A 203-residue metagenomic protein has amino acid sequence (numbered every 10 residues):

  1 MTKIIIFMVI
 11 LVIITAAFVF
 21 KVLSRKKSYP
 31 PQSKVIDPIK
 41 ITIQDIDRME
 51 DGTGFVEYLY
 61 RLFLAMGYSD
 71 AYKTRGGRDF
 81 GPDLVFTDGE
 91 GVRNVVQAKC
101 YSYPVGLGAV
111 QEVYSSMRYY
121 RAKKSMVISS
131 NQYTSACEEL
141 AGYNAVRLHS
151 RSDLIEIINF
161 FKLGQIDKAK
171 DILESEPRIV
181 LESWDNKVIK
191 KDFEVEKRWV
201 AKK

Functional and structural regions predicted by a protein language model:
M1-F80, V85-K203: Mixed-charge (Asp/Glu-Lys/Arg
